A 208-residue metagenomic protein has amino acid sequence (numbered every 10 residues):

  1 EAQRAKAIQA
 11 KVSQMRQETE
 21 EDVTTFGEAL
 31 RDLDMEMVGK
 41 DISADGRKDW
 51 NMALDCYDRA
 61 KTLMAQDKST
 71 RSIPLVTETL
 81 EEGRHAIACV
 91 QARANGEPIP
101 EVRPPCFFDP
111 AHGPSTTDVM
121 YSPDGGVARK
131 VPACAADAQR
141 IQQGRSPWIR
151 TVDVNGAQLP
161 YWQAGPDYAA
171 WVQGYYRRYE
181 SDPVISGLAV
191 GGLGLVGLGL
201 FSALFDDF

Functional and structural regions predicted by a protein language model:
A2-N51, P105-C106, P110-S122: Amphipathic, heptad-repeat alpha-helical segments
V38, D45, T79, N95 (+4 more regions): A sequence-level detector of short, solvent-exposed, charge-rich linear segments
N51-R129: Membrane-proximal, non-transmembrane interaction modules that couple membrane proteins to downstream assemblies
N95-G174: Terminal targeting/assembly segments
R177-F208: Short, low-complexity, glycine-enriched hydrophobic/amphipathic alpha-helices that associate with lipid bilayers
